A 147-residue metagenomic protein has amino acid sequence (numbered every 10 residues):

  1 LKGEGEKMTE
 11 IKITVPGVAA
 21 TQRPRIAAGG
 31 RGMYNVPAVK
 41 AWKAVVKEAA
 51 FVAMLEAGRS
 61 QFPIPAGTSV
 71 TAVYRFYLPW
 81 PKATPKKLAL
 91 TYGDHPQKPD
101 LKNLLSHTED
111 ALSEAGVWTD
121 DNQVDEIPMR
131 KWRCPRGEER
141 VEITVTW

Functional and structural regions predicted by a protein language model:
K2-W147: Acidic, proline/glycine-enriched N-terminal capping motif
